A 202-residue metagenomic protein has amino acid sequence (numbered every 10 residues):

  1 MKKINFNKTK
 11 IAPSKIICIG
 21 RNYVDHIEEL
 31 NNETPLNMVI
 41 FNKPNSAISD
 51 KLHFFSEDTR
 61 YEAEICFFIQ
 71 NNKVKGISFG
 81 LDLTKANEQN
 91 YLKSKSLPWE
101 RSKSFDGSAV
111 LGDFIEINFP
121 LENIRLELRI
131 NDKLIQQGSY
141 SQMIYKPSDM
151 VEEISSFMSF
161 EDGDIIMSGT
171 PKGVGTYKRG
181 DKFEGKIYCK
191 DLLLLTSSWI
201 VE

Functional and structural regions predicted by a protein language model:
M1-I165, G173-E202: Catalytic-core "active-site belt" of small-molecule-metabolizing enzymes, emphasizing His/Asp/Glu-rich regions
